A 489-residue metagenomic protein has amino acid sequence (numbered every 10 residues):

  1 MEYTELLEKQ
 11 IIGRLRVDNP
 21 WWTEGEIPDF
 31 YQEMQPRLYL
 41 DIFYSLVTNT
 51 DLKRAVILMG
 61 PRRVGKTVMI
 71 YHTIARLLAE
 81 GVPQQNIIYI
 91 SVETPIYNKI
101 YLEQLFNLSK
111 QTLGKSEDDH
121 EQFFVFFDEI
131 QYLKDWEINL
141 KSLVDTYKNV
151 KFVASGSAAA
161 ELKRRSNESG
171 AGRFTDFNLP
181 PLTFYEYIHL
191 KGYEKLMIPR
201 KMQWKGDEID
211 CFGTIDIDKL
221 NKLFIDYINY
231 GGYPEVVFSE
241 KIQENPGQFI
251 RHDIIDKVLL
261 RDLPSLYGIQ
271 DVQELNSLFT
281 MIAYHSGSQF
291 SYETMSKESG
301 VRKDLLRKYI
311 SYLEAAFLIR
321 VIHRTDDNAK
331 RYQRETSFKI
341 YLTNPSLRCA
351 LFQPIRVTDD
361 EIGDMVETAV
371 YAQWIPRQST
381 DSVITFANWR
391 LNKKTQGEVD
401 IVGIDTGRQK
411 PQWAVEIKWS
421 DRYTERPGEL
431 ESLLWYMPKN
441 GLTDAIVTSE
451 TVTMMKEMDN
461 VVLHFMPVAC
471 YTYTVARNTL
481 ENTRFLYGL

Functional and structural regions predicted by a protein language model:
M1-K53, L489: A short, basic N-terminal segment
E2-K9, N86, V237-G407: Accessory nucleic acid-recognition modules appended to NTPase machines
E2-L6, I11, R16, R165-A283: Interdomain motor-coupling "hinge/lid" segment immediately C-terminal to the ATP-binding subdomain of NTP-driven enzymes
L58: Hydrophobic anchor at the beta1->P-loop junction of P-loop NTPases
G65, I70, V370, W374 (+3 more regions): Conserved catalytic cores of phosphodiester-cleaving nucleases, focusing on short active-site segments
I88-H120: Short glycine-rich substrate-engagement loop in P-loop NTPases that contacts/grips substrate
Q111, K205-G206, E450-L489: Domain-level recognition of nuclease-like catalytic cores that cleave nucleotide substrates
K151-S157, N178: Structural recognition of the conserved hydrophobic beta-strand(s) that form the central parallel beta-sheet of P-loop
